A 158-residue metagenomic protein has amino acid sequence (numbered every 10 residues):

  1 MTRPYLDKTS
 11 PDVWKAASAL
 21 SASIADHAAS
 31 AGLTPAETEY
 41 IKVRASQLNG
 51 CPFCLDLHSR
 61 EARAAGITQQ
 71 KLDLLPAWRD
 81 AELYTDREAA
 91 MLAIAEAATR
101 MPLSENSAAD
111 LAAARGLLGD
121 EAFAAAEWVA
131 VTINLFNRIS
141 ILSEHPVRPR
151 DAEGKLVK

Functional and structural regions predicted by a protein language model:
M1-K158: Hydrophobic alpha-helical segments
